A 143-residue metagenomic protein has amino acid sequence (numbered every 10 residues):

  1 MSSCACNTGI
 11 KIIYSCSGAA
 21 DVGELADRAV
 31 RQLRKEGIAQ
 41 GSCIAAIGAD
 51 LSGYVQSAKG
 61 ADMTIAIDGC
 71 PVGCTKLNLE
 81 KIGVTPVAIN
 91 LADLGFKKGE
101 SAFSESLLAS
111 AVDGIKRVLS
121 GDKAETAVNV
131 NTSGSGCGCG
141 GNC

Functional and structural regions predicted by a protein language model:
M1-G140: Iron-sulfur-associated redox domains of electron-transfer enzymes in respiratory and anaerobic energy metabolism
